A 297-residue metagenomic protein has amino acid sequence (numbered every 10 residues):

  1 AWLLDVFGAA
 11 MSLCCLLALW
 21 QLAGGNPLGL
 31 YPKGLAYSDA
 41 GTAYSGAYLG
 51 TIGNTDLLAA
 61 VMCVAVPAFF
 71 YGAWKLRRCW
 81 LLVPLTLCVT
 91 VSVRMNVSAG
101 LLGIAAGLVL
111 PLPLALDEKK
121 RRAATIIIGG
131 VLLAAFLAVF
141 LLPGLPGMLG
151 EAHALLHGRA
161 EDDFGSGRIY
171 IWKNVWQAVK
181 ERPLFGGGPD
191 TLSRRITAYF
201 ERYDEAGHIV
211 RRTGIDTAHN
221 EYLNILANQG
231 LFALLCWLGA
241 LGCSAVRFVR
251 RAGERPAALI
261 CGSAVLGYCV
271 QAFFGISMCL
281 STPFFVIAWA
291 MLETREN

Functional and structural regions predicted by a protein language model:
W2-E118, I127-P143, A227, L234-G253 (+3 more regions): Alpha-helical transmembrane segments of multi-pass inner-membrane proteins
P27-L49, G150-G165, K173, A178 (+1 more regions): Interfacial juxtamembrane loops and adjacent helix segments that form the catalytic/substrate-binding surfaces
T55, L102, G188-L192, D216 (+2 more regions): Gly/Ser/Thr-rich beta-alpha loop segments that engage phosphate groups in nucleotides
L145-L149: Juxtamembrane/interface segments at transmembrane-helix termini
M278-P283: Membrane-water interface of transmembrane alpha-helices in multipass transporters/channels
R295-N297: Membrane-interface capping segments at transmembrane-helix boundaries
